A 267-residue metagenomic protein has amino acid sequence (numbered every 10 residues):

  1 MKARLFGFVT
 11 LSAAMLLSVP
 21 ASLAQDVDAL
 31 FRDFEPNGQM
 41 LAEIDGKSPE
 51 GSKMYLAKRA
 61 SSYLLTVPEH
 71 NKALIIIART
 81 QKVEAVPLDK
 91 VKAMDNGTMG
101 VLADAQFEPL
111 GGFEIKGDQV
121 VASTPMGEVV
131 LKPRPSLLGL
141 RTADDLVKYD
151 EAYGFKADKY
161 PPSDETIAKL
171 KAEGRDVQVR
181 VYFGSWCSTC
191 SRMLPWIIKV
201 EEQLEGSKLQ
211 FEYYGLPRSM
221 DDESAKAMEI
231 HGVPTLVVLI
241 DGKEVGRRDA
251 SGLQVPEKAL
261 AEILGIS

Functional and structural regions predicted by a protein language model:
M1-T10, Y63: Bacterial N-terminal signal peptides that target proteins for export
V9-S18: Bacterial N-terminal signal peptides
V19-A24: Sec/Tat signal peptide C-region and signal peptidase I cleavage site
Q25-E173, A259-L264: Non-globular targeting/processing and membrane-anchoring segments
P133, V238-S267: Non-catalytic, surface beta->alpha helical segment in thiol-disulfide oxidoreductase systems
E173-Q178, L194-Y213: Conserved helix-turn-beta segment immediately C-terminal to the redox Cys motif in thioredoxin-like folds
V181-G184, K208-D222: Thiol-based oxidoreductase modules, predominantly thioredoxin-like and allied folds used for disulfide exchange
G184-W196: Conserved redox-active cysteine motifs that mediate thiol-disulfide chemistry, especially di-cysteine Cys-X(1-2)-Cys
